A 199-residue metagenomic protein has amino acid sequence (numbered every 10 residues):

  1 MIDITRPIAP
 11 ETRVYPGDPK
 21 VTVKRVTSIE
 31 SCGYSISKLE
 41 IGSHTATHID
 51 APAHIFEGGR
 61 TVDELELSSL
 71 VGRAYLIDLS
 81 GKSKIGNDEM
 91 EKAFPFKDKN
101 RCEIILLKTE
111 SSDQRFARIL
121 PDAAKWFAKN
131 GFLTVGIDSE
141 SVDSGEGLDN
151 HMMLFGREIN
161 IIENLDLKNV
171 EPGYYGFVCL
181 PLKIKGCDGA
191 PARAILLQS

Functional and structural regions predicted by a protein language model:
M1-S199: Active-/binding-site microenvironments in catalytic and ligand-binding cores
